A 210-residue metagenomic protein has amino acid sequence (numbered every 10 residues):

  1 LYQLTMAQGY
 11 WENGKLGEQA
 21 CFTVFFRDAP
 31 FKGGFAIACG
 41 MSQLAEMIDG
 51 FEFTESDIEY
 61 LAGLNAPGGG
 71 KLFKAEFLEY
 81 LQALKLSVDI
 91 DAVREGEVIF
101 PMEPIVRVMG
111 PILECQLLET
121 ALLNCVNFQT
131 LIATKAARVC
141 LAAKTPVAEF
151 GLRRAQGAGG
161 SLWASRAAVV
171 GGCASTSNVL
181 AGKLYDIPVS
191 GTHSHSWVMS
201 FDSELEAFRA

Functional and structural regions predicted by a protein language model:
L1-A210: Ordered alpha/beta subdomains of enzyme catalytic regions
